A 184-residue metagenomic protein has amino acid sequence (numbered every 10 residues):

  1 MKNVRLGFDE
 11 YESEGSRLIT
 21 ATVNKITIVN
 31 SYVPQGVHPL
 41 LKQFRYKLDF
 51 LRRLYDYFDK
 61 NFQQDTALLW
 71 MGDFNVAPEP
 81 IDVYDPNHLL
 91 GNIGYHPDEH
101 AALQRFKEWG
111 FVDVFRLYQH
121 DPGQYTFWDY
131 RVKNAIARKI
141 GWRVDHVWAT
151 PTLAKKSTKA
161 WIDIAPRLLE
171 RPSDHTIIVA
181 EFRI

Functional and structural regions predicted by a protein language model:
M1-H38: Structured beta-strand-rich core segments of catalytic domains in phosphoester-bond hydrolases
K2-G7, P80-I184: Metal-dependent phosphoester-hydrolase catalytic domains
F8-D9, V33-L51, N87-G91: Surface-exposed cleft-lining segments at the edges of enzyme active sites
T27, A67-L69: Proline-centered loop/turn at the N-terminus of a beta-strand
P34, N75-A77, Q119-H120: Catalytic metal-binding/acid-base residues of hydrolase active sites
F44-D65: A long, amphipathic alpha-helix that forms part of the scaffold/cap immediately adjacent to metal-dependent active
A67, F74, T176: Active-site metal-binding loops of divalent metal-dependent hydrolases
L69-D73, V114-L117: Short, conserved beta-strand edge motifs with alternating hydrophobic and charged residues
